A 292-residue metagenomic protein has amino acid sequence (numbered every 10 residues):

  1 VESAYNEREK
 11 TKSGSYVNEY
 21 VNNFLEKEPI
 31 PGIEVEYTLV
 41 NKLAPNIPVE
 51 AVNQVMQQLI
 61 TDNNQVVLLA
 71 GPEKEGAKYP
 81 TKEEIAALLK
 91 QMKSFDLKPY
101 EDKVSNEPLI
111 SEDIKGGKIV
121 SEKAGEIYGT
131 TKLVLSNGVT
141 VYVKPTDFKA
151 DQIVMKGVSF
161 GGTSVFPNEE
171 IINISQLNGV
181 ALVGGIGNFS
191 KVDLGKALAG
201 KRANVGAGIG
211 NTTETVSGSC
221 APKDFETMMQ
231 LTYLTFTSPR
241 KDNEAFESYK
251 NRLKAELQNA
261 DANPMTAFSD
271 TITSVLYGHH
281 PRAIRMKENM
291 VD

Functional and structural regions predicted by a protein language model:
V1-N46, N64-P72, Y142-K144, K149-L182 (+3 more regions): M16 family metallopeptidases and their MPP-like homologs
N18, N22-F160, S164-P167: Proteolytic maturation boundary segments
